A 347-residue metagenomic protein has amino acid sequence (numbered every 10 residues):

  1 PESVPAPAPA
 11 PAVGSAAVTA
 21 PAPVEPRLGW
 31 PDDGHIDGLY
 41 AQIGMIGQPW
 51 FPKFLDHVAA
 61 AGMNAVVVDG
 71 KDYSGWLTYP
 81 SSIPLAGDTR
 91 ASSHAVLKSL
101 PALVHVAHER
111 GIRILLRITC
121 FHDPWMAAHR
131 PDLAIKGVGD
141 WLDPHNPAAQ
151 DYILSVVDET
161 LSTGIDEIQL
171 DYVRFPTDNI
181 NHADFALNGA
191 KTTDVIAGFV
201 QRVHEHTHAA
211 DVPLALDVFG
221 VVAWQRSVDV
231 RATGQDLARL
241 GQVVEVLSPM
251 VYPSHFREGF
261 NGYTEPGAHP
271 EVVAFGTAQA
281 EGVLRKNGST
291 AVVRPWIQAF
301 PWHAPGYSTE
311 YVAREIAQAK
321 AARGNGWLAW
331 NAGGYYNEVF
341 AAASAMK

Functional and structural regions predicted by a protein language model:
G29-I46, L116-T163: Active-site-adjacent "subsite" loops/lids of carbohydrate-active enzymes
Y40, H108, R113-D123, Q169-L170 (+4 more regions): Aromatic-lined carbohydrate-recognition surfaces of secreted/lumenal glycan-active proteins
M45-A60, D88-R110, T193-Q201, F275: Aromatic- and glycine-enriched glycan-recognition loops and surfaces that form the carbohydrate-binding subsites
W50-W76, S162-E167, L240-V246, A319-W327: Catalytic domains of carbohydrate-active enzymes, especially glycoside hydrolases
A61-A95, T177-F185, A343: Aromatic-lined carbohydrate-binding/catalytic grooves of carbohydrate-active enzymes
M63-V68, V96-I135, Q169: Glycine-rich, aromatic-flanked loop segments that form ligand/cofactor-binding clefts across common enzyme folds
D123-D132, T163-T193: Active-site-proximal loop/short-helix segments that contain or immediately flank catalytic acid/base residue(s)
V244-H255, H269-A274, Q279-K347: Substrate-binding cleft of secreted/luminal carbohydrate-active enzymes
